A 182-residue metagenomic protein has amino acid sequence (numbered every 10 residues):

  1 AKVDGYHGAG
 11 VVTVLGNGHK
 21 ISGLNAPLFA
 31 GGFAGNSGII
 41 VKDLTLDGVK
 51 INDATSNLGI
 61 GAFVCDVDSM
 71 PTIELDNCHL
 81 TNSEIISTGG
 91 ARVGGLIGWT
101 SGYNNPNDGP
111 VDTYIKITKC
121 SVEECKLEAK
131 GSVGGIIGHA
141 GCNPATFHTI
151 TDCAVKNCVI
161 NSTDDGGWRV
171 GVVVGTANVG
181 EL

Functional and structural regions predicted by a protein language model:
K2-K20, L28-L182: Surface-exposed loop/turn motifs in large extracellular/passenger domains
L24: Active-site-proximal beta-strand/loop segments in catalytic clefts of secreted hydrolases
